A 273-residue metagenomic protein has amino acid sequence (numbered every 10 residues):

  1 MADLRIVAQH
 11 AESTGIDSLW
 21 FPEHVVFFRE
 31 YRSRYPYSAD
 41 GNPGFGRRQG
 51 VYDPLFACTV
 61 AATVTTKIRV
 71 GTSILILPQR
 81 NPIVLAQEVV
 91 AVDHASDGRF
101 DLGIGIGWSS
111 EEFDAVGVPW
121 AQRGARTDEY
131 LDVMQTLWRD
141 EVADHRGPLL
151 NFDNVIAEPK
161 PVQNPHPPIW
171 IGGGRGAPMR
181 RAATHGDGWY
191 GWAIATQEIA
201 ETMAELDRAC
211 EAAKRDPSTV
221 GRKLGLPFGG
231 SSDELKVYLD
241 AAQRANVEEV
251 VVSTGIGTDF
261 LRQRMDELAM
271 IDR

Functional and structural regions predicted by a protein language model:
M1-R273: Active-site-adjacent structural elements that line small-molecule/cofactor binding pockets in enzymes
